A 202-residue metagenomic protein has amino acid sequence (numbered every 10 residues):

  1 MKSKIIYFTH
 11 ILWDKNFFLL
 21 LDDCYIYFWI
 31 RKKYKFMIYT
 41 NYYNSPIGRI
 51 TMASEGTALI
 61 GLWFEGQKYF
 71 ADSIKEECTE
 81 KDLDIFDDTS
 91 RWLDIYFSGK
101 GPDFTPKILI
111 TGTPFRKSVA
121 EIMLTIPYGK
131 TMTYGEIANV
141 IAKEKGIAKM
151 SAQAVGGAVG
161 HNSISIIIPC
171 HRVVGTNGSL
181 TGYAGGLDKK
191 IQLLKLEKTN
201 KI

Functional and structural regions predicted by a protein language model:
K4, W13-D14, C24, K32: N-terminal leader/targeting signatures
F8, L12, F17-L19, F28-W29: Short hydrophobic targeting helices and cationic amphipathic motifs that mediate membrane/organellar targeting
D23, Y27-G146, M150, L196-I202: Basic nucleic-acid-binding alpha-helical/helix-turn surface characteristic of O6-alkylguanine DNA
A148-I164: Regulatory, non-catalytic segments
I166-V173: Short Lys/Arg-enriched helix C-cap and helix-to-coil transition segments that create basic nucleic-acid-contact patches
T176-I202: …primarily DNA-binding HTH/wHTH and HhH modules…
